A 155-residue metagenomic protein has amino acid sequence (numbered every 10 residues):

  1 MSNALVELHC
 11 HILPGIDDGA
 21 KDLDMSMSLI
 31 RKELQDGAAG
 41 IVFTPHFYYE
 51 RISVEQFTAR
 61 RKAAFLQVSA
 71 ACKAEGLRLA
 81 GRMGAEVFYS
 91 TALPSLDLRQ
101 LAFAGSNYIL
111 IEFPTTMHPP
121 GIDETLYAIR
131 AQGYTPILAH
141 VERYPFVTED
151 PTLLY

Functional and structural regions predicted by a protein language model:
M1-L77, Y155: An N-terminally biased module of ancient metal coordination in phosphate/nucleic-acid-related enzymes
V54-Y155: Extended substrate/RNA-proximal surfaces in nucleic-acid metabolism proteins
